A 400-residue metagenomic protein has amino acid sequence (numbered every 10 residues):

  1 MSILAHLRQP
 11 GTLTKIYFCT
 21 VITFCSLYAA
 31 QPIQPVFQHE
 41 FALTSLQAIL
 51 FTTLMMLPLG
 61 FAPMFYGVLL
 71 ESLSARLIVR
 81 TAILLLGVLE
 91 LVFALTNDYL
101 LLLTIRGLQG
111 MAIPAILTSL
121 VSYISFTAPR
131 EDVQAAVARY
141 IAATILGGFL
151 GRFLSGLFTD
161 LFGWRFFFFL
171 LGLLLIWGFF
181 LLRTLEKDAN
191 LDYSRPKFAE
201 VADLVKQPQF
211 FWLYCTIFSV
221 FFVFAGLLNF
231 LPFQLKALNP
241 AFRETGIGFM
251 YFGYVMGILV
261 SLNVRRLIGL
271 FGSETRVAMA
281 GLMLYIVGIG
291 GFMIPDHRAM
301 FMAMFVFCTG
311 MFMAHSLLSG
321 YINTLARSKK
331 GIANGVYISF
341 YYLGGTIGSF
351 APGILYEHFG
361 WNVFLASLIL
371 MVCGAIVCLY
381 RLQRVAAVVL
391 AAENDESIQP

Functional and structural regions predicted by a protein language model:
S2-L7, L185-Y214: Juxtamembrane intracellular "pre-TM" segments in multi-pass secondary transporters
F61-N97: Conserved MFS/SLC helix-loop-helix module at the cytosolic interface between two early adjacent transmembrane helices
A62-S74, V260-S273, Y356: Helix-to-loop junctions at the C-terminal end of transmembrane segments in multipass secondary transporters
L89, L100-Q109, R298-V306: Paired small-residue
L101, R130-R183, F230: Helix-loop-helix hairpin linking two adjacent transmembrane segments in secondary transporters
I105-T144: Cytoplasmic helix-loop-helix junction between adjacent transmembrane helices in 12-TM secondary transporters
G172-L191, C378-L382: C-terminal membrane-cytosol helix-exit motif in multi-pass small-molecule transporters
E274-L318: C-terminal transmembrane helical hairpin of 12-TM major facilitator-type secondary transporters
